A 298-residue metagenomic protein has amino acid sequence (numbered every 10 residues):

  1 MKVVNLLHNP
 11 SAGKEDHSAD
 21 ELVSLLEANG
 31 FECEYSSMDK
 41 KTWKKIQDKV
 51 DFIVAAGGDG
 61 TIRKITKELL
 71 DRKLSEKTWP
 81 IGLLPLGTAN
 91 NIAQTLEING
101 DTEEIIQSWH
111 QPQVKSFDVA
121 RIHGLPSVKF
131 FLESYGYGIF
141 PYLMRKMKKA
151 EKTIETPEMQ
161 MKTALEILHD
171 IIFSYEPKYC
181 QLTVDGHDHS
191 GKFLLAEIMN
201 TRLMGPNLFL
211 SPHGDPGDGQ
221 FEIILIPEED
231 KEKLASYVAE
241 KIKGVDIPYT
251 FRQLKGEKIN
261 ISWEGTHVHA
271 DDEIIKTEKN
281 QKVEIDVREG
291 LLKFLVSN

Functional and structural regions predicted by a protein language model:
M1-F52, V114, A120-R121, E264-T277 (+1 more regions): N-terminal low-complexity/intrinsically disordered extensions
K2, W79, E257: Nucleotide donor/acceptor-binding cores
N5-L7, D16, D20, N29 (+3 more regions): Catalytic core of DAGKc-family lipid kinases
P10, A56-G58, L84-L86: Glycine-rich beta-strand-to-loop/alpha-helix junction loops that act as flexible
E32-T78: N-terminal small/polar loop signature for handling phosphorylated ligands or for N-terminal nucleophile
G136, F140, E197-L210, I274: Glycine-rich phosphate/pyrophosphate-binding beta-alpha loops
F140-L143, S190-K192, L203-N207, K231-A235: Short acidic/glycine-rich loop or secondary-structure boundary segments that cap or lie
V184-D185, S190, L210, D215-D218 (+1 more regions): ATP/nucleoside-binding phosphotransfer catalytic cores, i.e., glycine-rich phosphate-binding loops
